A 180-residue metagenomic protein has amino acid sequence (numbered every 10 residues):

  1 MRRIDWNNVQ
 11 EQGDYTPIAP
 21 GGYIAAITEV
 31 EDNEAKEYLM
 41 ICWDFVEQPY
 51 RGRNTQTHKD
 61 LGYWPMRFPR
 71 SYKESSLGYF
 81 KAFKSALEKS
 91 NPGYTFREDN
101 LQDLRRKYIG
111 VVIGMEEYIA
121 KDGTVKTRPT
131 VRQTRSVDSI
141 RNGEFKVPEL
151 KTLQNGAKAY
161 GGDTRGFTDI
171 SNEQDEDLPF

Functional and structural regions predicted by a protein language model:
M1-F180: Short beta-rich binding modules
